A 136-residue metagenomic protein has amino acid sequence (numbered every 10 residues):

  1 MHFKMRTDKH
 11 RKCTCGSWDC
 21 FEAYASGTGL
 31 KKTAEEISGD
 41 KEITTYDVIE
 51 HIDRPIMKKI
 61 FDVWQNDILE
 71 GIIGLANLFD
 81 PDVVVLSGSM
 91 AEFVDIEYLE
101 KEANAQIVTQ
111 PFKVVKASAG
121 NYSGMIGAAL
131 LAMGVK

Functional and structural regions predicted by a protein language model:
M1-R6: Short, intrinsically disordered, charge-biased short linear motifs at domain edges
T7-K12, S17-K136: ATP-binding/phosphotransfer module of carbohydrate and carboxylate kinases, centering on a glycine-rich
